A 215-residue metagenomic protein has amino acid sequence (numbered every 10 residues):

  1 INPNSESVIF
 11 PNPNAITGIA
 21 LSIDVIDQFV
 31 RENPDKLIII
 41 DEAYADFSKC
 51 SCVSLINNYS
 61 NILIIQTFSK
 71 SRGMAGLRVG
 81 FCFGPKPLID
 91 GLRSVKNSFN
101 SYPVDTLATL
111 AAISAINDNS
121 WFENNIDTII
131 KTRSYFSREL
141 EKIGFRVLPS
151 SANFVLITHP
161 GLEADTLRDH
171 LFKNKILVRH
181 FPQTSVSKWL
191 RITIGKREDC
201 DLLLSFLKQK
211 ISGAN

Functional and structural regions predicted by a protein language model:
I1-N4, I16-I38, E42-M74, K86: Active-site pre-lysine segment of PLP-dependent enzymes
E6-P11, I39, F81-F83: Structural motif
F10, I40, P149, V178-H180: Hydrophobic residues in well-ordered beta-strands that form the structural core
D24, H170-N174, R179, Q183-N215: PLP-dependent enzyme catalytic core of the Aspartate aminotransferase-like
N61-E141, F145-L148: PLP-dependent aminotransferase class I/II
G76, S151, S185-K188: Short acidic/glycine-enriched loop/turn segments that link adjacent beta-strands
I129-I130, L140-N174, L190, I194: Conserved PLP-binding catalytic core of the aspartate aminotransferase-like
